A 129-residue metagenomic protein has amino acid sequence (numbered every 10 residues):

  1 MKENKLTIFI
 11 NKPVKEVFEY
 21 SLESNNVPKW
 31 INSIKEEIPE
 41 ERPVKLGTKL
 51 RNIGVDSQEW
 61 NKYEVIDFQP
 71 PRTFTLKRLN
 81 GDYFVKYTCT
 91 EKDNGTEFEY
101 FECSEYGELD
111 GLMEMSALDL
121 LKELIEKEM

Functional and structural regions predicted by a protein language model:
M1-P39: Hydrophobic ligand-binding cavity/cleft-lining segments
E3-K5, Q58-Y63, D82-K86: Short, surface-exposed coil-to-beta transition loops
V17-S21, V27, N52, V65 (+3 more regions): Hydrophobic pocket/interface hotspot
P43-R51, D67-L76: Short, hydrophobic/aromatic-rich segments at coil-to-beta transitions
V44, K62, E97-E99: C-terminal and inter-domain tail/linker signature
I66-D67, E91: A residue-level detector for short acidic-glycine micro-motifs
T75-E128: Beta-strand/loop substructures that line and gate deep hydrophobic ligand-binding cavities in soluble
